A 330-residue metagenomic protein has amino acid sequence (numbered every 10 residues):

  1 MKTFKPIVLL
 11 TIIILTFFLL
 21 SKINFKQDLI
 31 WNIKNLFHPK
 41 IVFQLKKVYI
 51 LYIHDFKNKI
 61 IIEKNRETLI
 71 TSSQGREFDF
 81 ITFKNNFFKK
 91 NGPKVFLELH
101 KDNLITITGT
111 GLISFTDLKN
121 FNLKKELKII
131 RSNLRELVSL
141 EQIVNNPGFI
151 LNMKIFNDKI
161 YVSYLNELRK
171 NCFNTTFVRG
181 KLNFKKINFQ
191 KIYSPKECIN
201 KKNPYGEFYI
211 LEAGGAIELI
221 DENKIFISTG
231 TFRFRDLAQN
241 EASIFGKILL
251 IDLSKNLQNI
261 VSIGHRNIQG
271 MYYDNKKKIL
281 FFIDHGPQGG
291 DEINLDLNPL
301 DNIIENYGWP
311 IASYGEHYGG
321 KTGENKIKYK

Functional and structural regions predicted by a protein language model:
K5-K22: Hydrophobic membrane-insertion alpha-helices, especially the h-region of bacterial N-terminal signal peptides
V42-I81, N85-F88, S114, G148-I150 (+1 more regions): Beta-propeller domain segments
I61-R76, H100-V138, F184-N188: Beta-propeller domains
K84-K90, E141-N145, Y193-K196, E207-Y209 (+1 more regions): Surface loop/turn motifs at the tips and blade-to-blade linkers of beta-strand repeat domains
K94-F96, N152, A216, G270: Conserved beta-strand position repeated once per blade in WD40 beta-propeller domains
E98-K101, I155-D158, L219-E222, D274-K277: Residue-level detector of Asp-centered blade-edge/turn motifs that repeat once per structural unit in beta-propeller
F121-V138, K186-E197, N259-S262, N302-E316 (+1 more regions): Beta-propeller fold detector
V144-N152, N171-L219: Asp-box/WD-like beta-propeller blade repeats and closely related beta-sheet repeat scaffolds
